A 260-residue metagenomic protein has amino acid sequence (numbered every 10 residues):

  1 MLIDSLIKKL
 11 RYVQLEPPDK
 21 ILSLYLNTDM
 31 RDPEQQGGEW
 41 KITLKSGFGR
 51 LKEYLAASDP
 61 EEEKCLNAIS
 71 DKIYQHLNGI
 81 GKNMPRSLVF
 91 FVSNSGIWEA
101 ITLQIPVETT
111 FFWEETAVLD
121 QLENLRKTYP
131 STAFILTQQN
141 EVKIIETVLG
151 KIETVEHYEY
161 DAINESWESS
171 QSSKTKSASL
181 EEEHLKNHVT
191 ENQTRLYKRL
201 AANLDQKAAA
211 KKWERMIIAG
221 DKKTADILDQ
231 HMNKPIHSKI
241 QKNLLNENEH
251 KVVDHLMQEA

Functional and structural regions predicted by a protein language model:
M1-A260: Terminal alpha-helical anchor/extension segments at protein ends
